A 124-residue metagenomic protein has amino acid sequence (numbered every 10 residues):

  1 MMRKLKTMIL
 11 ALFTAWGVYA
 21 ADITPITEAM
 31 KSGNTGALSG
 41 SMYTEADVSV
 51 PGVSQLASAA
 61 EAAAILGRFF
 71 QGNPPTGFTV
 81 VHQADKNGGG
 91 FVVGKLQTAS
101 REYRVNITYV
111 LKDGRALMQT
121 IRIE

Functional and structural regions predicted by a protein language model:
K4-G17: Bacterial N-terminal signal peptides
T14, P25-E28, M118-E124: A charged, solvent-exposed segment within the mature domains of Sec-exported extracytoplasmic proteins
Y19-N34: Short, aromatic-enriched amphipathic alpha-helices that serve as compact interaction elements
S32, L56-A60: Soluble non-cytosolic domains of exported or imported proteins
N34-E45: Short, well-ordered alpha-helical segments enriched in acidic and aromatic residues
V48-L56: A short gly/proline-enriched turn/hairpin at secondary-structure junctions
A63-R101: Surface-exposed, charged secondary-structure patches
E102-E124: Short beta-strand edge/turn micro-motifs at domain boundaries
